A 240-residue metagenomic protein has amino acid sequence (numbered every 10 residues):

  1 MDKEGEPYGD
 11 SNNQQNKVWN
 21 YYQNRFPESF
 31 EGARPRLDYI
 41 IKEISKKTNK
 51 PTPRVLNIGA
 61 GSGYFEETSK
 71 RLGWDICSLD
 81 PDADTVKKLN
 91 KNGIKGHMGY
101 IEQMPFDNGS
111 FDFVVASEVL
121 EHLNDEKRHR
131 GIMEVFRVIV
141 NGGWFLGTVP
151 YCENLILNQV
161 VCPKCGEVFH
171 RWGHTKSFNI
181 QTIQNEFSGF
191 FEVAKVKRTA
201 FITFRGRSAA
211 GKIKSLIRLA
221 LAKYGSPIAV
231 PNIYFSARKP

Functional and structural regions predicted by a protein language model:
M1-D107, F113-S117, H129-M133, Q181 (+4 more regions): Conserved N-terminal segment of class I S-adenosyl-L-methionine
M104-F106, L123, L155: Helix-loop segment at the mouth of the active site in Rossmann-fold oxidoreductases, especially SDR/KR enzymes
E118-H122: Short catalytic micro-motifs in class I SAM-dependent methyltransferases
D125-E126, Y151: Conserved catalytic-core motifs of eukaryotic protein kinase domains, centered on the activation segment
H129-W144: A short glycine-rich, Lys/Arg-flanked "PGG" loop and its adjoining helix->strand segment in the class I
W144-V168: Conserved class I S-adenosyl-L-methionine
L146, V160-K164, A194-P240: A C-terminal cap/extension of S-adenosyl-L-methionine-dependent methyltransferases that defines the acceptor-substrate
C165-T182: Acceptor-substrate binding/catalytic loop of class I
